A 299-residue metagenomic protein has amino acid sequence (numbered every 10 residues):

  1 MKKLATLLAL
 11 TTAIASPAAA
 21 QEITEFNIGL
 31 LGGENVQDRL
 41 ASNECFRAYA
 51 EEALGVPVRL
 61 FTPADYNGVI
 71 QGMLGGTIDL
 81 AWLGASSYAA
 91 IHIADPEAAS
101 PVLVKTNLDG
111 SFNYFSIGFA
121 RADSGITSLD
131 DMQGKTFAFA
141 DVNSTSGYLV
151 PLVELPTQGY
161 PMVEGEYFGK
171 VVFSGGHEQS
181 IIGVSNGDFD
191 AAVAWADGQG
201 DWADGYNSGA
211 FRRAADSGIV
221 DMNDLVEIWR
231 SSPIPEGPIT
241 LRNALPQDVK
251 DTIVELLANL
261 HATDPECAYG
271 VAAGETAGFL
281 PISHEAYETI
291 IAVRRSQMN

Functional and structural regions predicted by a protein language model:
L4-I14: Sec-dependent N-terminal signal peptides
I14-A20: Sec/Tat signal peptide C-region and signal peptidase I cleavage site
Q21-L30, E34-C45, A210, L241-N299: An extracytoplasmic/periplasmic, membrane-proximal ligand-sensing/linker region
I28-E52, P63, S86, S111-I181 (+3 more regions): Bilobed "Venus flytrap"/periplasmic-binding protein-like clamshell domains and structurally analogous long
E44-E52, D123, Q133, R213-G270: Extended ligand-binding regions for polar small-molecule ligands
F61-A98, D201-W202: Pocket-flanking alpha-helical
A98-S111, D224-R230: A structural signal for short loop-to-beta-strand junctions that line the ligand-binding cleft of periplasmic/secreted
A138, V142-P246: Pocket-lining segment of extracytoplasmic ligand-binding domains
